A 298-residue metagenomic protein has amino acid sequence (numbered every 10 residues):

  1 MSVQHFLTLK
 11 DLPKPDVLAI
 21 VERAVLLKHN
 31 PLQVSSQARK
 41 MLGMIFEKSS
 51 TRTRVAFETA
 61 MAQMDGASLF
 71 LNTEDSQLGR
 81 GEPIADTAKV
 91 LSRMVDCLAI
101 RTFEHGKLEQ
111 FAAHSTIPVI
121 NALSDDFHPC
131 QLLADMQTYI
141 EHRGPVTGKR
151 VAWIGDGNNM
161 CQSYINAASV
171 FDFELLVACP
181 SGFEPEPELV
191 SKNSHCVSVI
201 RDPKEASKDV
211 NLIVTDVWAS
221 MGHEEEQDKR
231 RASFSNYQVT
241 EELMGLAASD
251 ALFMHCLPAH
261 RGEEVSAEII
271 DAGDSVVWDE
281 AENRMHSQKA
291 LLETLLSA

Functional and structural regions predicted by a protein language model:
M1-V55, T59, F127: Positively charged, low-complexity intrinsically disordered leader regions
V34, K89, D96-A167, H255: Anion-binding alpha/beta catalytic cores of soluble intermediary-metabolism enzymes, centered on
M41-L42, F46-M94: Active-site cofactor/substrate anionic-group-binding motifs, chiefly glycine- and Lys/Arg-rich phosphate-binding loops
E47-T59, R143-T215: Glycine-rich phosphate/diphosphate-binding loop of Rossmann-like nucleotide-binding domains
M64, M94, H114-T116, F171 (+3 more regions): Short, structured coil segments at secondary-structure junctions
K192-E268: Rossmann-like adenosine-cofactor binding region
D250-A251, L257-A298: Adenosine-phosphate binding glycine-rich loop
